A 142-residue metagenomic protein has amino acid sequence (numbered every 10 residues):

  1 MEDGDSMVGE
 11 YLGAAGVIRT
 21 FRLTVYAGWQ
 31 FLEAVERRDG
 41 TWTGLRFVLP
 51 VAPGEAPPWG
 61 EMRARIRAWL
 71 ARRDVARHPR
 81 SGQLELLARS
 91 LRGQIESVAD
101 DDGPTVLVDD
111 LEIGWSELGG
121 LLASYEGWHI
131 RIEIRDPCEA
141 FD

Functional and structural regions predicted by a protein language model:
M1-D142: Terminal leader/tail segments of proteins
